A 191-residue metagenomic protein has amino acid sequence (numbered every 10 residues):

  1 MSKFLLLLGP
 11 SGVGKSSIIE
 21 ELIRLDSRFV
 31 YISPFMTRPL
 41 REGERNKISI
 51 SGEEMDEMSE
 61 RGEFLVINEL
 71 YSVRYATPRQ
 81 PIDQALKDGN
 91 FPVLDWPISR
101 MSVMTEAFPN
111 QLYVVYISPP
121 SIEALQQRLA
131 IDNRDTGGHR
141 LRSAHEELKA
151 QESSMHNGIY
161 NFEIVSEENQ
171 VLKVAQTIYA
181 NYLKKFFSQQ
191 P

Functional and structural regions predicted by a protein language model:
L7: Hydrophobic anchor at the beta1->P-loop junction of P-loop NTPases
P10: P-loop (Walker A) phosphate-binding loop of NTP-binding proteins
V13: ATP-binding Walker
S16: Walker A/P-loop
M36-P92, P97-I98: ATP-dependent small-molecule kinase phosphotransfer cores that center on conserved nucleotide phosphate-binding segments
V93-P97, A107-L129: Conserved phosphate-donor/acceptor-positioning beta-strand/loop module used by diverse small-molecule
A130, R134-L183, Q189-Q190: Small-molecule kinase domains that catalyze NTP-dependent phosphoryl transfer to phosphate-bearing small molecules
